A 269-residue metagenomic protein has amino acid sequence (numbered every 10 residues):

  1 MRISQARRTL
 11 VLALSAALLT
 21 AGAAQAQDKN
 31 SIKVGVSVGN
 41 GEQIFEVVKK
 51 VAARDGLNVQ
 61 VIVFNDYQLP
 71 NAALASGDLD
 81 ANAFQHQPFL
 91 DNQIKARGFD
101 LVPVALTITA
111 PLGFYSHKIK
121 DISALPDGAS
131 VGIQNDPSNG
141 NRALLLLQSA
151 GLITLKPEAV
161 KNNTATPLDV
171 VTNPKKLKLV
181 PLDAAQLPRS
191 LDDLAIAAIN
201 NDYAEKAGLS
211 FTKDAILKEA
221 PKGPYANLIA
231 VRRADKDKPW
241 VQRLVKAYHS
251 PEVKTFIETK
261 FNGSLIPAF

Functional and structural regions predicted by a protein language model:
A23-K33, A52-A53, I122-G128: Immediate post-signal peptide segment of exported/extracytoplasmic ligand-binding proteins
D28-G39, V59-V63, S130-V131: Short, well-ordered beta-strand elements
I62-A72, A159-R189: Short helix-initiation/N-cap motifs at beta->coil->alpha
Y67-G98, G113-Y115, K120, A204-G208: Pocket-flanking alpha-helical
A75-Q85, A129, L152, K175-L177 (+1 more regions): Alpha-to-beta junction loops
N92-V104, H117-I119, D193, A198 (+1 more regions): Ligand-binding "clamshell"
V104-T154, K254: A conserved helix-loop-strand patch within extracytoplasmic ligand-binding domains of the periplasmic binding
L106-S116, E205-H249, L265-F269: Periplasmic-binding protein-like
